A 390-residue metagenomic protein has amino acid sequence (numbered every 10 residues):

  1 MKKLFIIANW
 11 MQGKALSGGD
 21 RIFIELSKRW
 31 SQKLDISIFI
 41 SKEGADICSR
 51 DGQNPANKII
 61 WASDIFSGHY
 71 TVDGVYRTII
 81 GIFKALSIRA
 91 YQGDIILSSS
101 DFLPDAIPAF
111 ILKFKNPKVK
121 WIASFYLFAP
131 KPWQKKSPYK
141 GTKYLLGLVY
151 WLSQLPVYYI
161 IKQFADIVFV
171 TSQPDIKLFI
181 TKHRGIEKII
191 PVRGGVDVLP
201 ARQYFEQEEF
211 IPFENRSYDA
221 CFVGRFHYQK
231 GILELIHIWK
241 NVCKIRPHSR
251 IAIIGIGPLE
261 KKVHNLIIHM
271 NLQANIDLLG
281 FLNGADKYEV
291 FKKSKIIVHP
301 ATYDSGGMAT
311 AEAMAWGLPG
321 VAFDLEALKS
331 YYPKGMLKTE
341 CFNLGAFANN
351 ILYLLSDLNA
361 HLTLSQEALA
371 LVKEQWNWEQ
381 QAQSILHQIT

Functional and structural regions predicted by a protein language model:
M1-D51: N-terminal subdomain of nucleotide-sugar transferases
I111-F114, A129, Y144-V168: Membrane-proximal helix-turn-helix segments that form the acceptor-binding/catalytic region of lipid-linked
P174, G195: Carbohydrate-associated surface elements
P212-K230, I236-W239: Conserved donor-binding/catalytic core segment of Leloir-type glycosyltransferases
H264-L282: Nucleotide-activated donor-binding/catalytic signature segment of Leloir-type glycosyltransferases, i.e., the conserved
T302: Aromatic "clamp/platform" in nucleotide-sugar-dependent glycosyltransferases that forms part of the donor/acceptor
P319-A322: Short hydrophobic beta-strand element within catalytic cores of glycosyltransferases and related nucleotide-activated
M336-G345, Y353-L358: Conserved acidic donor-binding segment of nucleotide-sugar-dependent glycosyltransferases
